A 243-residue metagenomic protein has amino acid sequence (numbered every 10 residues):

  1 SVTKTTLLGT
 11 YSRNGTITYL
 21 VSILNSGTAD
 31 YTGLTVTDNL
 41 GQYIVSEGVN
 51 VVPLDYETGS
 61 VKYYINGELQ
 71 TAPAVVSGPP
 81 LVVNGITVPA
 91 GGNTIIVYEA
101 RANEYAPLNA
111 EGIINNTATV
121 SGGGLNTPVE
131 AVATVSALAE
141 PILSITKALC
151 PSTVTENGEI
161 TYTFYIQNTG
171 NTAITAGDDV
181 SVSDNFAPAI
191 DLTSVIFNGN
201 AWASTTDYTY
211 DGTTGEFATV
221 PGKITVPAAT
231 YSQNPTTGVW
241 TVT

Functional and structural regions predicted by a protein language model:
S1-T243: Exported/extracytosolic protein signature
